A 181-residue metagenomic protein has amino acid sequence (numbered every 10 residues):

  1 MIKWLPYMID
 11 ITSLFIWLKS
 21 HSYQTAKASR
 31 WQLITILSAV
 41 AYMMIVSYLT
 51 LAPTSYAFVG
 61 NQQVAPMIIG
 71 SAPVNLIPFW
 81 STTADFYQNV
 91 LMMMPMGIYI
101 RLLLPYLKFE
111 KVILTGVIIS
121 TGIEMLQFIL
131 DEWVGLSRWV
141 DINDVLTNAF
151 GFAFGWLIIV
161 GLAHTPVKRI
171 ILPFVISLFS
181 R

Functional and structural regions predicted by a protein language model:
M1-R138, W156-R181: Bulky hydrophobic segments
L136-L146: Non-cytosolic membrane-interface motifs at loop->transmembrane helix junctions
